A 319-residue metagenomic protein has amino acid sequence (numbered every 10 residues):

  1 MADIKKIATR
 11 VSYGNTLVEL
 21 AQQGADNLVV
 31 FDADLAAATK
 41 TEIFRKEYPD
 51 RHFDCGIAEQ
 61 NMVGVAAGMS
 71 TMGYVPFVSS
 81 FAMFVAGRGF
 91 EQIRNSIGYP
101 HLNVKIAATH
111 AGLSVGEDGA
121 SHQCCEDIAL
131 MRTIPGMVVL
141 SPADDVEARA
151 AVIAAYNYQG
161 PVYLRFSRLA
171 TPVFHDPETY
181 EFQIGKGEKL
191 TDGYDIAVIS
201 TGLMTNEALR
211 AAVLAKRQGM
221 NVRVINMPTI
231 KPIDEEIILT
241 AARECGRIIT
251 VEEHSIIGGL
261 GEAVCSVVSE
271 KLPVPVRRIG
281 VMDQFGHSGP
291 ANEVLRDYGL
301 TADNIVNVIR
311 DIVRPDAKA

Functional and structural regions predicted by a protein language model:
M1-R165, A170: Thiamine diphosphate
V11, L35-E42, K46, V115-G116 (+1 more regions): Thiamine diphosphate
